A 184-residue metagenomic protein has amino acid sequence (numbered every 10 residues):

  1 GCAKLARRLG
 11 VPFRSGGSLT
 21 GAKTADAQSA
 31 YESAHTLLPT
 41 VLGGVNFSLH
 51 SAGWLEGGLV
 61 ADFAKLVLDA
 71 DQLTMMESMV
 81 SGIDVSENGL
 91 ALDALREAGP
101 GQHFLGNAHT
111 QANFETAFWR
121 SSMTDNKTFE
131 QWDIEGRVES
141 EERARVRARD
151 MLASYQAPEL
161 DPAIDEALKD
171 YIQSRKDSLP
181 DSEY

Functional and structural regions predicted by a protein language model:
G1-Q72: Glycine-rich anion/phosphate-binding loop at the beta-strand->alpha-helix junction
A64-Y184: Catalytic-core signal marking the mid-to-C-terminal active-site face
